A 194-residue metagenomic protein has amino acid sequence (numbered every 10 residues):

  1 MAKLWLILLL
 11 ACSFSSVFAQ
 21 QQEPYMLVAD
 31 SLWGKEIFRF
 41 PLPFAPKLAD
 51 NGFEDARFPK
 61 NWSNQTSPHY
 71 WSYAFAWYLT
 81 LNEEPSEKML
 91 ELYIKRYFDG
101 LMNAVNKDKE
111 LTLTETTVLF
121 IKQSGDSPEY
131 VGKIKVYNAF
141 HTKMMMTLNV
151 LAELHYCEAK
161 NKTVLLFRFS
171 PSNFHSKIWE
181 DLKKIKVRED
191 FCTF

Functional and structural regions predicted by a protein language model:
L4-S13: Sec-dependent N-terminal signal peptides
S15-A19: Sec/Tat signal peptide C-region and signal peptidase I cleavage site
Q20-R57: N-terminal "mature-domain start" segment
F40, L90-Y97, I178-D181: Stable alpha-helical elements in mature extracytoplasmic
K60: Glycine-rich catalytic cores of cysteine/serine-nucleophile enzymes that process amide/ester linkages in cell-envelope
S63-F140: Conserved polar/disulfide-associated segments of primarily extracytoplasmic proteins
S127-F194: Short, well-structured beta-strand
